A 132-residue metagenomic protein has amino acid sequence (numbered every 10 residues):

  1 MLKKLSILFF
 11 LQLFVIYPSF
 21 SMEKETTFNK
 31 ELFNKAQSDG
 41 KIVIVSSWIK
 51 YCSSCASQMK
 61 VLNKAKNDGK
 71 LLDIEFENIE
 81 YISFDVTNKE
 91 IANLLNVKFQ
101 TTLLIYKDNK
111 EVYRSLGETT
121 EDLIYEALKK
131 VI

Functional and structural regions predicted by a protein language model:
M1-I7: Bacterial N-terminal signal peptides that target proteins for export
L5, S19-G40, K130: N-terminal leader/targeting and pre-domain segments
L8-I16: Bacterial N-terminal signal peptides
S38-K50: Short active-site neighborhood of thiol/selenol oxidoreductases, capturing the structured segment around
I42, L95-L104: Structural micro-motif
S47, L72-K89: Thiol-based oxidoreductase modules, predominantly thioredoxin-like and allied folds used for disulfide exchange
C55-L71: Typically the conserved alpha-helix immediately C-terminal to a functionally engaged Cys/Sec in thioredoxin-like
F99, I105-I132: Non-catalytic, surface beta->alpha helical segment in thiol-disulfide oxidoreductase systems
